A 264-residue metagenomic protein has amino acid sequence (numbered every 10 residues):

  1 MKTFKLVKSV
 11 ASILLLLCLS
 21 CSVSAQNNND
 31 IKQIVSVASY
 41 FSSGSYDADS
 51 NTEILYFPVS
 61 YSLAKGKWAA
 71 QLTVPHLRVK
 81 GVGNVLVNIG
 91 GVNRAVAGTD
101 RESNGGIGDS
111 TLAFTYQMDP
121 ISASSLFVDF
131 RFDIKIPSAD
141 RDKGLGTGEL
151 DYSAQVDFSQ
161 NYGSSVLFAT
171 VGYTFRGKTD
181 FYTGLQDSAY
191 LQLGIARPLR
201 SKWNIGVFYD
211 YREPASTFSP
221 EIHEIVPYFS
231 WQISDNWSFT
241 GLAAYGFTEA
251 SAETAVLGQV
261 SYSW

Functional and structural regions predicted by a protein language model:
M1-I31: Cleavable N-terminal export/targeting peptides
Q26-K178, Q186-W264: Transmembrane beta-barrel domains of Gram-negative outer membranes and organellar outer membranes
